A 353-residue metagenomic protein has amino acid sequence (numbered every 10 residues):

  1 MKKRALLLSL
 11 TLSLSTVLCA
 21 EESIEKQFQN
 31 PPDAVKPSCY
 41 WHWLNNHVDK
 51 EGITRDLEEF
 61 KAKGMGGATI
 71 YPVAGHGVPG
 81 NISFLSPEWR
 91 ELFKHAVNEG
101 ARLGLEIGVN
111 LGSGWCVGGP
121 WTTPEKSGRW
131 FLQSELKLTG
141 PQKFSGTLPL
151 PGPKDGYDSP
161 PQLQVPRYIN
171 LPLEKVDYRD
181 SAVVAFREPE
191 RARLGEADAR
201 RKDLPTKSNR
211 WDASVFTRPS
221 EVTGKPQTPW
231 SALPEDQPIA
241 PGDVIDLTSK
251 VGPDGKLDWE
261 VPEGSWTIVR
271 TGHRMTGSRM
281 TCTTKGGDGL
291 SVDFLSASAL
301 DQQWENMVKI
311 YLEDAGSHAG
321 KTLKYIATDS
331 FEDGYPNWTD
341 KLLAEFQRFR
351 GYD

Functional and structural regions predicted by a protein language model:
M1-L7: Bacterial N-terminal signal peptides that target proteins for export
K3, C19-A20: Intrinsically disordered, low-complexity regulatory regions of eukaryotic regulatory proteins
L7-T16: Bacterial N-terminal signal peptides
E21-P31, K36-S38, N45-V48, G52-R55 (+3 more regions): Mature extracytoplasmic enzyme cores
P72-L85: Glycine-rich, proline-tolerant flexible connector loops at the mouths of alpha/beta enzymes
